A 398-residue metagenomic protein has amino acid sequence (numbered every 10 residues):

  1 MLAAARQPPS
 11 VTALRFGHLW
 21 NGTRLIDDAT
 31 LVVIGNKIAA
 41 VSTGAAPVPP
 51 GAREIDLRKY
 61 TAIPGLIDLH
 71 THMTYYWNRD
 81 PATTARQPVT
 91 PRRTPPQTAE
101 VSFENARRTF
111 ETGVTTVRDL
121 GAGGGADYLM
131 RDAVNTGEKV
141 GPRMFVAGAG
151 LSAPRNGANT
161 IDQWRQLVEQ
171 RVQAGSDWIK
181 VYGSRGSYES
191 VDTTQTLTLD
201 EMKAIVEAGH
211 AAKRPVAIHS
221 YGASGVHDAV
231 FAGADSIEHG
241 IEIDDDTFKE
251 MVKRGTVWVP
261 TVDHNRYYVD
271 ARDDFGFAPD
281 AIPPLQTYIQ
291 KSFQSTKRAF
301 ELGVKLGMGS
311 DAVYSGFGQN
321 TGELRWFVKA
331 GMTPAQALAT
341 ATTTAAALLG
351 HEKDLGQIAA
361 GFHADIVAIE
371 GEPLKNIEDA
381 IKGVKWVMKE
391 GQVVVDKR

Functional and structural regions predicted by a protein language model:
P8-S10, T23-I63: Histidine-rich, glycine-flanked metal-binding segment
Y60-E138, D200, S224, A229-A232: Metal-associated gating/positioning segment near the N- to mid-region
T74-T98, V140-G141, G148, Y188-T198 (+1 more regions): Active-site gating loops and adjacent loop-to-helix segments of metal-dependent hydrolytic enzymes
N78-D80, D127, S190-V191, V226-A232 (+6 more regions): Histidine/acidic-residue-rich catalytic or RNA/ligand-binding cores of hydrolases and nuclease-related proteins
Q87-E100, G150-Q166, T194, P215: Active-site mouth loops of central-metabolism enzymes
A99-G125, G141-S152, S176-S187, P215 (+2 more regions): Divalent metal-dependent hydrolysis catalytic cores, especially in the metallo-beta-lactamase
L129, Q163-G183, Y188-W258, Q286-K305 (+1 more regions): Histidine/acidic residue-rich metal-binding segments in metalloenzymes
A211-K213, D280, Q286-P373: His/Asp/Glu-enriched, well-ordered alpha-helical/loop segment that forms or immediately abuts the divalent-metal
